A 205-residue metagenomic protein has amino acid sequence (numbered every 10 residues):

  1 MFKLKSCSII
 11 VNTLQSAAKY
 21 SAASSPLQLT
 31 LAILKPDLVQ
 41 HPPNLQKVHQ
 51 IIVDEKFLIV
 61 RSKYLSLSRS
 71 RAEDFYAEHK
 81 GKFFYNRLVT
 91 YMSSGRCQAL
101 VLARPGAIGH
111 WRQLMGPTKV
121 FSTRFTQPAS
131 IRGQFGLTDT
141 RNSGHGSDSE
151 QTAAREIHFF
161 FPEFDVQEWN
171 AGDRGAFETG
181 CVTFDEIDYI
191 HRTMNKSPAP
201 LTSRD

Functional and structural regions predicted by a protein language model:
F2-D205: Non-catalytic terminal and connector segments of soluble metabolic enzymes
